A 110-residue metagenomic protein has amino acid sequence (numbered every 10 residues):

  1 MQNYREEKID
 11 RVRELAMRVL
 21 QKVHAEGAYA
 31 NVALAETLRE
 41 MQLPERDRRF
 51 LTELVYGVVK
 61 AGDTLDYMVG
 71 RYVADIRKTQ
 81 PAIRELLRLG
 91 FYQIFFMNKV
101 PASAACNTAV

Functional and structural regions predicted by a protein language model:
M1-V110: Class I Rossmann-like S-adenosyl-L-methionine
